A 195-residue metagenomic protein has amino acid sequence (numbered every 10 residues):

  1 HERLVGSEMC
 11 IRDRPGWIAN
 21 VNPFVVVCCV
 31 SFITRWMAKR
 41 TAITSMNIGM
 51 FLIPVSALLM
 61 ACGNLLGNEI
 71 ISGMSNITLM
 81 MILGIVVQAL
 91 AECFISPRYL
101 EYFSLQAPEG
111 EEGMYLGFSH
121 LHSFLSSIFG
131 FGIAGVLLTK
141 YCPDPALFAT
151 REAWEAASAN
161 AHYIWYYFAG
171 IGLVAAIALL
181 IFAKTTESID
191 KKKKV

Functional and structural regions predicted by a protein language model:
H1-G6, C10-I11: Single conserved hydrophobic/aromatic residue that forms the stacking wall/gate of nucleotide- or nucleobase-binding
V27-S45: Helix-to-loop junctions at the C-terminal end of transmembrane segments in multipass secondary transporters
F51-G73: C-terminal ends and interior cores of transmembrane alpha-helices in multi-pass membrane transporters/permeases
N64, A161-V195: Multi-pass alpha-helical transporter architecture, strongest for 12-TM Major Facilitator/SLC carriers used
I70-I95: Hydrophobic core of transmembrane alpha-helices in multi-pass small-molecule transporters, especially MFS/SLC-type
T78, A107-H122: Loop-to-transmembrane helix entry/capping segments in MFS-fold secondary transporters and related SLC/MFSD carriers
C93-P108: Intracellular juxtamembrane helix-capping segments at the cytosolic ends of symmetry-related transmembrane helices
V136-G172: A membrane-interface helix-boundary motif in multi-pass transporters
